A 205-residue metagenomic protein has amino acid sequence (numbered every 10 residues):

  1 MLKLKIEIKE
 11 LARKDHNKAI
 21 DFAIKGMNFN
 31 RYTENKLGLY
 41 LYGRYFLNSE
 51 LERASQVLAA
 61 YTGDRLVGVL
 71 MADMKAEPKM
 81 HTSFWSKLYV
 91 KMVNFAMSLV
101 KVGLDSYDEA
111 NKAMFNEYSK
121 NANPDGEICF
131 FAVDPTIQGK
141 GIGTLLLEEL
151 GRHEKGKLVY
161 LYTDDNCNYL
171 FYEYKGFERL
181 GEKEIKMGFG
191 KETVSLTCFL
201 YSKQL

Functional and structural regions predicted by a protein language model:
K5-D21, M74: A short beta-loop-alpha structural element at the N-terminal edge of CoA-dependent acyl/N-acetyltransferase catalytic
K36-V57: Active-site rim helix/loop that mediates acceptor-substrate recognition in acyltransferases
Q56-L70, D134: Conserved beta-hairpin
A76-G126, M187-E192: Conserved acyl-donor/pantetheine-binding loop and adjacent beta-alpha core of acyl/acetyltransferases and related
P124-G126, H153-D165: Conserved GNAT acetyl-CoA-binding A-motif
F130-V133, G139-R152, Y174: Conserved acetyl-CoA-binding loop-helix of GNAT-fold acetyltransferases
T144, D165-F189: Conserved active-site alpha-helix within GNAT-family acetyltransferase domains
Y162-N166, I185-L205: C-terminal "cap" of GNAT-fold acetyltransferases
